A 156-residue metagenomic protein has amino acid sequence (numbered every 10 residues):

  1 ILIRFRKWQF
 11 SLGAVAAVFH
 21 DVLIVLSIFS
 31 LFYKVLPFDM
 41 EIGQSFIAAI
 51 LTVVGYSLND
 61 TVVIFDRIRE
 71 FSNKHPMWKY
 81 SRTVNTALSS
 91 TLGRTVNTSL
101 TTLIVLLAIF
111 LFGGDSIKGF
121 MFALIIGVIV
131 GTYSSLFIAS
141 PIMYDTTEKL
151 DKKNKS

Functional and structural regions predicted by a protein language model:
I1-I28, S99-I109: Internal alpha-helical transmembrane segments of multipass membrane proteins, especially hydrophobic lipid-embedded
R4-R6, F32-P37, F112-G114, T147: Short helix-capping/hinge motifs at transmembrane helix termini and TM-loop junctions
R6-G13, D60-E70, D115, L136 (+1 more regions): Short helix-terminus and kink motifs of transmembrane alpha helices, predominantly at the cytoplasmic interface
S11-R69: Hydrophobic transmembrane alpha-helices and their membrane-interface caps in long multi-pass transport proteins
A14, M77-F112, F122, V128 (+1 more regions): Pore- and gate-forming transmembrane helices of large, multi-pass membrane proteins
F65-K79, M143-K155: Juxtamembrane helix-loop transition segments at the membrane interface in multi-pass membrane proteins
N85, F112-S156: Hydrophobic alpha-helical transmembrane segments of membrane transport and translocation systems, primarily multi-pass
